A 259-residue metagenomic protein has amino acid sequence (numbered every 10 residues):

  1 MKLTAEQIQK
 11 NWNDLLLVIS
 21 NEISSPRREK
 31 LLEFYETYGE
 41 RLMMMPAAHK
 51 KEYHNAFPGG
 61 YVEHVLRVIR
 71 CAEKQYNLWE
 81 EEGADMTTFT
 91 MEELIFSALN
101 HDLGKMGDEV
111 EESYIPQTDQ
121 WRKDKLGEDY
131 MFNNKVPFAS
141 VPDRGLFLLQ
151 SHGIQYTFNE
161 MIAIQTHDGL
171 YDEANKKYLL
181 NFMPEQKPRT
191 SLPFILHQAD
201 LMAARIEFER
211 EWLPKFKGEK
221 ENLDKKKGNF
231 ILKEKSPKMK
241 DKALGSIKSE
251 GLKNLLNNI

Functional and structural regions predicted by a protein language model:
M1-K123: Acidic/His-rich, divalent-metal-binding segments that scaffold phosphate/diphosphate chemistry
M1-V18, Q198, M202, W212-E221: N-terminal leader/capping segments at the start of a protein or of a new domain
Q7-L15, R27-F34, V141, E160 (+2 more regions): Alpha-helical structural motif
N21, S25, T37-R41, L78 (+5 more regions): A structural signal for alpha-helix termini and helix-coil/disorder junctions
H54-F57, E63, Q75, T87-K215: Divalent metal-dependent catalytic cores for phosphoryl transfer on phosphate-bearing substrates
H167-D168, E221-K225: A short, hydrophobic/aromatic-rich structural module that often spans a beta strand with its adjoining loop
K226-P237: Extracellular secretome segments
S236-I259: Short linear clamp-binding motif
